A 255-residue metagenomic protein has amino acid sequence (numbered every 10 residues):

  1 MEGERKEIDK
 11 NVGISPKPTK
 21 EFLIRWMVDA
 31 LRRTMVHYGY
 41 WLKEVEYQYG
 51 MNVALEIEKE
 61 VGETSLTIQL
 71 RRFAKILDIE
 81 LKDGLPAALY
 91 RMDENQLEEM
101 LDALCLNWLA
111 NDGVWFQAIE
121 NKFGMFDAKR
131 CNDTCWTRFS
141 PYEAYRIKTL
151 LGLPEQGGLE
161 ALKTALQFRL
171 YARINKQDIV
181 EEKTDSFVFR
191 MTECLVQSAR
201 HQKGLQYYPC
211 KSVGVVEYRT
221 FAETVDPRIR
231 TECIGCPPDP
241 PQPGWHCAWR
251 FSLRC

Functional and structural regions predicted by a protein language model:
M1-F187, L195-Q197, H201-P209, V213 (+3 more regions): N-terminal accessory segment detector
E217: ATP phosphate-binding glycine-rich loop and adjacent ATP-lid/helix-beta elements within ATP-binding kinase/ATPase
